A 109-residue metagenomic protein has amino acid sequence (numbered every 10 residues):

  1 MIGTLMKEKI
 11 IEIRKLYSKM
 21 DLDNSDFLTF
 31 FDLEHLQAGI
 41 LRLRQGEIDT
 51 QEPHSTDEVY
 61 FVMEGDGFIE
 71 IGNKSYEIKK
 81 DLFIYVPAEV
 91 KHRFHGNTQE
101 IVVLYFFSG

Functional and structural regions predicted by a protein language model:
M1-I40, T50: A short, N-terminal "cap"/entry segment at the start of jelly-roll beta-barrel domains of the cupin/DSBH fold
D23, A88-G109: Ligand-binding loop in jelly-roll beta-barrel domains
E34, E70-K74, N97: Short strand-coil-strand connectors
R42-L43, H54-I69: Short, conserved beta-strand element in jelly-roll/cupin
Q45-D49: Catalytic core of non-heme Fe(II) oxygenases with the double-stranded beta-helix
E52-H54, H92: Histidine-centered active-site/metal-ligand motif
N73-A88: Short acidic-glycine-tyrosine-enriched beta hairpin
